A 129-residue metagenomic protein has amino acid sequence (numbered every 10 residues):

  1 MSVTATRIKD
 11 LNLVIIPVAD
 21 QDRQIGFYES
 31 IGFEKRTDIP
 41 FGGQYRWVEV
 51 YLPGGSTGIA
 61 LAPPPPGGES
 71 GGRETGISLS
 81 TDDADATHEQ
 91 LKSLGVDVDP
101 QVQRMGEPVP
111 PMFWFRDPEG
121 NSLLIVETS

Functional and structural regions predicted by a protein language model:
M1-R7, L13, D38-I39, R46 (+2 more regions): Vicinal oxygen chelate
I8-K9, I15-T57: Core segments of cupin and vicinal oxygen chelate
D20-Q21, T81-D85: Helix N-cap motif at beta-to-alpha junctions
F27, D85-Q90: Short amphipathic alpha-helices within nucleic acid-binding modules
P40-F41, P53, P66-G67, Q103-M105: Short polar/acidic secondary-structure junctions
P53-T57, G68, A84-A86: Short, charged/polar surface micro-motifs in flexible loops or helix N-caps
